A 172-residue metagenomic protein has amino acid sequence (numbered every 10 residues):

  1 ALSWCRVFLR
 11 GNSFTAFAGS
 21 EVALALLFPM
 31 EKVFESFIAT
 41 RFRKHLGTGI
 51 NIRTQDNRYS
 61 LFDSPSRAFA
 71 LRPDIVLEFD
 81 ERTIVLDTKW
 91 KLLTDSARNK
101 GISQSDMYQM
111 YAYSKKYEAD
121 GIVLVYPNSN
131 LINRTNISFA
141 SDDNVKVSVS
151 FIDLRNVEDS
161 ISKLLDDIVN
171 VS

Functional and structural regions predicted by a protein language model:
A1-A18, L24: Residue(s) in the substrate-gating loop at a strand-loop-helix junction that position the organic substrate next
A18-S172: Catalytic core segments in nucleotide and nucleic-acid processing enzymes
